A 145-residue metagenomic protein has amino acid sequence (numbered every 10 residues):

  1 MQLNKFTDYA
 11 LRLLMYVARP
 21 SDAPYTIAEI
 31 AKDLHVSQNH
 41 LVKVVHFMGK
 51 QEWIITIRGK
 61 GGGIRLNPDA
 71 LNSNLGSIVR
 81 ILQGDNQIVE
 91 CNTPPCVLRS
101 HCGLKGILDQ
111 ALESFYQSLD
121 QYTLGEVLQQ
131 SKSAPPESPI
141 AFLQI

Functional and structural regions predicted by a protein language model:
L3-K5, Y9-V36, I55: N-terminal helix-turn-helix DNA-binding core of bacterial DNA-binding proteins
K32, G49-K50: Alpha-helical residues within the helix-turn-helix
N39: Key DNA-contact positions within bacterial/archaeal DNA-binding proteins
Q51-G61, R65: Beta-hairpin "wing" of winged helix-turn-helix
A70-T93, L104, L108-E113: Conserved segment of winged-helix/HTH DNA-binding domains
T93-I145: C-terminal regulatory/oligomerization modules of transcriptional regulators
